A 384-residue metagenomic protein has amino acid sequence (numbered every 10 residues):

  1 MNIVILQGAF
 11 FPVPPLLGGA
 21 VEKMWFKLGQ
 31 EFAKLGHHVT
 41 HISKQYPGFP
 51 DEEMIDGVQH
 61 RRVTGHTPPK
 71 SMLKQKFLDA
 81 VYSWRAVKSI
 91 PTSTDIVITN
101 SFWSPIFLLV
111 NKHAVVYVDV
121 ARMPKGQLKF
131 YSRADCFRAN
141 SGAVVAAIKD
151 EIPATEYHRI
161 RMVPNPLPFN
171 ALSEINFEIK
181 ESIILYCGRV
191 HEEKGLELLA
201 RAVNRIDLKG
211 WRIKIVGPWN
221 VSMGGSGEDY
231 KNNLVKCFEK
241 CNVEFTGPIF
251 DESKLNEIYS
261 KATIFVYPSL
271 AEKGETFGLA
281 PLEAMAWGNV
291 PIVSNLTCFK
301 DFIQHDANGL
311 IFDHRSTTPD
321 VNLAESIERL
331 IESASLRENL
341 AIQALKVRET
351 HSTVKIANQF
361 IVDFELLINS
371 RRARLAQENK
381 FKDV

Functional and structural regions predicted by a protein language model:
A9-V13, E31-L73, V221, N295: N-terminal strand-loop element at the rim of the active site of nucleotide-sugar-dependent glycosyltransferases
G126-L128, D135-R159, L167-L172: A short, active-site helix/loop in glycosyltransferases that binds the activated sugar's phosphate group
R138, A171, N176-K194, A200-R205 (+1 more regions): Conserved donor-binding/catalytic core segment of Leloir-type glycosyltransferases
G227-S253: Nucleotide-activated donor-binding/catalytic signature segment of Leloir-type glycosyltransferases, i.e., the conserved
S260-T276, N289: Acidic donor-binding loop of glycosyltransferase active sites
A286, V290-V293: Short hydrophobic beta-strand element within catalytic cores of glycosyltransferases and related nucleotide-activated
K300-E328, S335: Change "using UDP/GDP/dTDP sugars" to "using nucleotide sugars
R329, L336-T350, V362: A short, well-ordered alpha-helix in the C-terminal region of glycosyltransferases
